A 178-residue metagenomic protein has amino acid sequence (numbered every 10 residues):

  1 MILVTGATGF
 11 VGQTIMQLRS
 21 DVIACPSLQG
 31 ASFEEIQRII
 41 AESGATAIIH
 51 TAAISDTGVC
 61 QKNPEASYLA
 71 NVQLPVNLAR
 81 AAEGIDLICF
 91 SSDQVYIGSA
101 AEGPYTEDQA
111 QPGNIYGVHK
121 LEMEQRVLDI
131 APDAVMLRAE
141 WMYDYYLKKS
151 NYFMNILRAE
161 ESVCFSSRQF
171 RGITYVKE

Functional and structural regions predicted by a protein language model:
M1-R19: N-terminal Rossmann NAD(P)H-binding glycine-rich loop of SDR-like oxidoreductase domains
T5, I48-A52, L87-D93, I97 (+1 more regions): SDR active-site strand-loop-helix element
D21-A31: A short beta-strand-loop structural module common to alpha/beta enzyme folds
A31-A70, A81: NAD(P)H-binding glycine-rich loop region in Rossmannoid oxidoreductase-like domains and their noncatalytic homologs
K62-I88, L121-E124: NAD(P)-cofactor binding segment of oxidoreductase domains
Y68, V72, T106-L121, N151 (+1 more regions): Short-chain dehydrogenase/reductase
V76-G113: Conserved Rossmann-fold NAD(P)-dependent oxidoreductase catalytic core, especially the SDR/UDP-sugar
Q125-K177: NAD(P)-dependent short-chain dehydrogenase/reductase
